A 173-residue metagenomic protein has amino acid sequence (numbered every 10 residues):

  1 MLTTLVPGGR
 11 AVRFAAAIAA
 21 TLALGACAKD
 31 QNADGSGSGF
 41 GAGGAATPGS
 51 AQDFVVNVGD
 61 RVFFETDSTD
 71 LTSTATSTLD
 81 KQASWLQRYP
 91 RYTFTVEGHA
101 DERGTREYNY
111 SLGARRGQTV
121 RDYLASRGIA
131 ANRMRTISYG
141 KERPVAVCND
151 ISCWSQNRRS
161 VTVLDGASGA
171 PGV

Functional and structural regions predicted by a protein language model:
L2-A16: Bacterial N-terminal signal peptides that target proteins for export
L22-A26: C-terminal motif of bacterial Sec signal peptides marking the signal peptidase cleavage site
A28-T93, D165-V173: Periplasmic peptidoglycan-binding/tethering modules of Gram-negative envelope proteins
T74-K81, E107, S111, R115 (+2 more regions): Extracytoplasmic/secreted proteins, especially bacterial periplasmic and envelope-associated proteins
P90-H99, A114-V145, R158-V173: A non-catalytic structural micro-motif
A146-D150: Short beta-alpha junctions and helix-cap segments that line functional grooves
S152-Q156: A generic structural micro-feature
